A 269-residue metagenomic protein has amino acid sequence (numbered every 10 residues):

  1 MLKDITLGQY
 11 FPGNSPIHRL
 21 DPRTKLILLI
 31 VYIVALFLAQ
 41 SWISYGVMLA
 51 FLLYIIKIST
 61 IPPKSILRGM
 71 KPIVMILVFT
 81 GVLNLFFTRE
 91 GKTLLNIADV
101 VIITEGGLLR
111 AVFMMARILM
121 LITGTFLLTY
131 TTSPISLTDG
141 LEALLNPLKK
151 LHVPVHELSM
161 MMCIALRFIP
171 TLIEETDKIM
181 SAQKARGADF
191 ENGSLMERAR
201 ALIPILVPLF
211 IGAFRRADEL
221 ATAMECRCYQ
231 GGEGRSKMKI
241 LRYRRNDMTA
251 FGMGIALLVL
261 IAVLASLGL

Functional and structural regions predicted by a protein language model:
M1-W42, M48-K57, A143-V153, E157-M160 (+2 more regions): Transmembrane alpha-helix interface motif
K25-L26, P63-M75, A250: Alpha-helical transmembrane segments and their helix-start/interface "positive-inside/aromatic belt" motifs in integral
L36-Q40, S65-G69, E105-A111, Y243 (+1 more regions): Interfacial loop-to-helix junctions that mark the boundaries of transmembrane helices in multi-pass membrane
S41, Y45, T60-K64, T88-I97 (+2 more regions): Transmembrane helix-loop junctions in multipass membrane proteins, especially transporters and channels
F51-I61, I76-F79: Alpha-helical transmembrane segments and their membrane-interface exit regions
M70-A188, L195: Juxtamembrane/interface alpha-helical elements of multi-pass membrane proteins
